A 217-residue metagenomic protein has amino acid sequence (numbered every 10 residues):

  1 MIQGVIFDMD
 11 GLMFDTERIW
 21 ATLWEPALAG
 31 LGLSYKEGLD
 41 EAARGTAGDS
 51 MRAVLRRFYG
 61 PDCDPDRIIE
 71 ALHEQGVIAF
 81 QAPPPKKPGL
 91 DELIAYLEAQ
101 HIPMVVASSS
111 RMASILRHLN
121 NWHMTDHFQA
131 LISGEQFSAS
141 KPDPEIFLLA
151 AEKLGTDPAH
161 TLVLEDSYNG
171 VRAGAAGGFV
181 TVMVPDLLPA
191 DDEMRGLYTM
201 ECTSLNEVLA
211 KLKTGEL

Functional and structural regions predicted by a protein language model:
M1-Q3, A95-E98, R111-L217: Asp-based, Mg2+/Mn2+-dependent phosphohydrolase catalytic module
I2-Q100: N-terminal helical cap/lid subdomain that shapes the substrate entry/recognition surface in HAD-like hydrolases
D8, L12, S108, D166: Conserved G/P- and acidic residue-centered "switch" motifs that form tight phosphate/ATP-binding loops in soluble
S34, P103, V180: Residue-level detector of anion-binding/catalytic polar loops
A42, A107-S109, L164: Structural motif
G48, S108, M112: Functionally critical, cavity-lining and gating residues within the transmembrane helices of 12-TM secondary
F80-P85, S109, G178-F179: Short, flexible loop segments at the rims of nucleotide/cofactor-binding pockets, characterized by
K86, A107, A139: Residue-level marker of regulatory loop/turn positions in helix-turn-helix DNA-binding domains and in histidine
